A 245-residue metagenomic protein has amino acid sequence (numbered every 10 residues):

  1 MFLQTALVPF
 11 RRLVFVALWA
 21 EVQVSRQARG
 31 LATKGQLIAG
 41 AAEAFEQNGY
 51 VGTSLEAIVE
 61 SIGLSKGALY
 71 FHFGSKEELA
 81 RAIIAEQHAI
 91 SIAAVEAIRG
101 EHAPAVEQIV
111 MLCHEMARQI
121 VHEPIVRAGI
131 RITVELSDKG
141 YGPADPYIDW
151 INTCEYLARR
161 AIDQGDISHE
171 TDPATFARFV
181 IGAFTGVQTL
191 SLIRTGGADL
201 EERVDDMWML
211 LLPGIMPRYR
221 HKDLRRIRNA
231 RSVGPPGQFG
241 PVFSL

Functional and structural regions predicted by a protein language model:
M1-N48, G52-L64, E77-R81, A89-I90: Basic, helix-initiating cap at the start of DNA-binding domains
F2-E21, I148-N152, Y156-Q164, R194-L245: C-terminal peripheral helix-coil segments that are non-catalytic and often amphipathic
G67: Key DNA-contact positions within bacterial/archaeal DNA-binding proteins
Y70-F73, E77: A short His-aromatic
A82, E86, A93-V126, P173 (+1 more regions): Hydrophobic alpha-helical connector segments
I84, H88, P143-I151, A177: Amphipathic, non-transmembrane alpha-helical scaffold segments
H114-I167: Short secondary-structure transition hinges
E115-A117, H169-L190, L200-G214, N229-R231: Hydrophobic alpha-helical segments that form the core of small-molecule binding pockets and/or dimer interfaces
